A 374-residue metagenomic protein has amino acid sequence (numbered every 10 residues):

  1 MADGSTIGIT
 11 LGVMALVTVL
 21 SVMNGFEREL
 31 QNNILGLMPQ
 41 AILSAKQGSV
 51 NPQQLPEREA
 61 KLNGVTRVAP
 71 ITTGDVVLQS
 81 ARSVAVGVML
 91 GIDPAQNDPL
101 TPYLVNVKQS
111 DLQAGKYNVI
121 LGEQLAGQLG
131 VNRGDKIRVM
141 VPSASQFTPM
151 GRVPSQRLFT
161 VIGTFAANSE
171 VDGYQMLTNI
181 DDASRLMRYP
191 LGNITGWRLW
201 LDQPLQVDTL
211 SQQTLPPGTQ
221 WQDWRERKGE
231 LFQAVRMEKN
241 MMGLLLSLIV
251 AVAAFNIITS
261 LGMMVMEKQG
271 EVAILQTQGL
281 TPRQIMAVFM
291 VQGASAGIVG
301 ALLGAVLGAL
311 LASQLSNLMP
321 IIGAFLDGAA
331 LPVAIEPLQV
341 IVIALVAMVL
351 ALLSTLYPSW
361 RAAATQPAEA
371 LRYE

Functional and structural regions predicted by a protein language model:
M1-N24, R236-E271, A294-L303, V349-L353: Hydrophobic alpha-helical transmembrane segments of multi-pass inner-membrane transport and secretion
M14, T18-V88, A95-D98, N106-G115 (+1 more regions): Hydrophobic, regular-secondary-structure patches
L43, L231, I258-M290, E369-Y373: Short cytoplasmic-facing helical segments at TM-TM junctions of multi-pass membrane proteins
D75-T160, R185-M187: Short acidic/glycine-enriched loop/turn elements at secondary-structure junctions
S143-S145, R152-M242: Mechanotransmission and gating elements of multispan inner-membrane complexes involved in transport and envelope
A273-L315: Transmembrane alpha-helical interface segments in multi-pass membrane proteins
V299-L345, L356, W360, A364: Short helix-loop junctions at transmembrane helix boundaries
W360-E374: Short cytosolic juxtamembrane segments of multi-pass membrane proteins
